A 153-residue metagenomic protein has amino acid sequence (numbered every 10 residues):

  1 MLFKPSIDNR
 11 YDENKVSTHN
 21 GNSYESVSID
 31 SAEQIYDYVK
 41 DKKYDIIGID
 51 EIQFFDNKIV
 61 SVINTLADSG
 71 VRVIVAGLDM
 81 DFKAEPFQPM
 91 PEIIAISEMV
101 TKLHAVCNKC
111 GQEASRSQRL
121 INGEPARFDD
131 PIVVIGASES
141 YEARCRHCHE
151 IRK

Functional and structural regions predicted by a protein language model:
M1-D41, D81-E92, K102-A105, A126-F128 (+1 more regions): Conserved P-loop
K43-F55: Conserved P-loop NTPase "ATPase switch" module shared by AAA+ and STAND
G48, V71-D79: Structural recognition of the conserved hydrophobic beta-strand(s) that form the central parallel beta-sheet of P-loop
I52-I63, M80-F87: Conserved ATPase-coupling elements of RecA-like P-loop NTPase cores
I63-G70: Conserved catalytic/switch belt of AAA+ P-loop NTPases
I74-V75, V100-K102: Short hydrophobic alpha-helical runs that function as membrane-insertion/retention elements
S97: Short basic (Lys/Arg) and small-residue
V106-V134: Short recognition patches in nucleic-acid-associated and regulatory proteins
